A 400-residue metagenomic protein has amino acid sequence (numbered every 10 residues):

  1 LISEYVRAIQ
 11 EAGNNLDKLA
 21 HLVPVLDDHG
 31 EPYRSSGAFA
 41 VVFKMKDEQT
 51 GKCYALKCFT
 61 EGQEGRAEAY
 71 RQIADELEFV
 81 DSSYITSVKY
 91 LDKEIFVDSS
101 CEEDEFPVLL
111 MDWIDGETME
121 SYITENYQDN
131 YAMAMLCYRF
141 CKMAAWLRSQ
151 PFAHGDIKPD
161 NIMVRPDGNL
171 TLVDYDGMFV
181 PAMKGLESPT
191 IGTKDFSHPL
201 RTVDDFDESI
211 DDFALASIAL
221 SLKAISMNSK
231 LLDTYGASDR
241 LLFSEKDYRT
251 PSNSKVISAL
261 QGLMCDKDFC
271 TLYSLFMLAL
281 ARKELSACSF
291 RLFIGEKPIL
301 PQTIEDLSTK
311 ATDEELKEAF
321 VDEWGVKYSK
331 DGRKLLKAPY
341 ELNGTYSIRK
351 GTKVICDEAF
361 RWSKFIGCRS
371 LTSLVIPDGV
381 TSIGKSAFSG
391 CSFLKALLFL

Functional and structural regions predicted by a protein language model:
L1-Y33, E68: Juxta-kinase regulatory segment immediately upstream of eukaryotic protein kinase catalytic domains
G30-P32, A38-K89: ATP-binding glycine-rich loop module of kinase domains
T86-A132: Conserved structural core of kinase catalytic domains
A144, R148-D160, V164-R165: Catalytic-loop of the protein kinase fold
R165-T190: Activation segment/activation loop of eukaryotic-type protein kinase catalytic domains
L186-L200: Conserved activation segment of eukaryotic-like protein kinases, specifically the C-terminal portion of the activation
A224-E305: Helical subdomain adjoining the active site within ATP-dependent kinase catalytic cores
I304-K327, A338-V354, S363-S382, S392-L400: Structural signature of tandem-repeat unit edges
